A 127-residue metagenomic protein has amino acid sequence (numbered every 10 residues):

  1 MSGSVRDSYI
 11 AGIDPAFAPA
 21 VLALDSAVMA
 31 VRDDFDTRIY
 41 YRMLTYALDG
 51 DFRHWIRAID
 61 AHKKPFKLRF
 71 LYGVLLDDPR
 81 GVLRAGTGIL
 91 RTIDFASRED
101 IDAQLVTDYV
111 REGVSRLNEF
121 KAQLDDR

Functional and structural regions predicted by a protein language model:
M1-R127: Charge-dense, helix-prone N-terminal extensions
